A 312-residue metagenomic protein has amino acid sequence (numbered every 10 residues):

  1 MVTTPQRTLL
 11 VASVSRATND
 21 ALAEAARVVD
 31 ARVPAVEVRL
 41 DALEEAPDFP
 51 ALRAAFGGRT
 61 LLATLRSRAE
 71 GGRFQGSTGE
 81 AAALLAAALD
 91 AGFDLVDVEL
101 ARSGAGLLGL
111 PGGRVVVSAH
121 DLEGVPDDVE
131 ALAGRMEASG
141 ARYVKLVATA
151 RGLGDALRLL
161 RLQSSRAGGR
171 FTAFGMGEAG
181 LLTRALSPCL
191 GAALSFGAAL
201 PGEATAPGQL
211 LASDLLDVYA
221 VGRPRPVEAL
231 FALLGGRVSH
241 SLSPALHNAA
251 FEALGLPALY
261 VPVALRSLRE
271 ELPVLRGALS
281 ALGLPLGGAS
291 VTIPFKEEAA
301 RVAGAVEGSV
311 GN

Functional and structural regions predicted by a protein language model:
P5-D127: Active-site beta->alpha loop and helix N-cap motifs at the rims of alpha/beta catalytic domains
P5-T8, P226-L230: A short, charged/proline- and glycine-enriched loop that marks the coil->beta-strand transition at the N-terminal
V11-A12, V36-R39, L95-V98, V144-A148 (+2 more regions): Short catalytic-loop micro-motif centered on adjacent basic/acidic residues
A12-S15, R39, T64, S118 (+4 more regions): Short beta-strand segments
S13-T18, H120-L122, V147-A150, P262-E270: Short beta->alpha junction loops
V29, L89, E137, P188 (+1 more regions): Non-catalytic positions within long, well-ordered alpha-helices that form the structural scaffold/packing of enzyme
A101-A229: Catalytic alpha/beta core domains of metabolic enzymes, predominantly
E228-N312: Phosphate/diphosphate ligand-binding glycine-rich loop within oxidoreductases
